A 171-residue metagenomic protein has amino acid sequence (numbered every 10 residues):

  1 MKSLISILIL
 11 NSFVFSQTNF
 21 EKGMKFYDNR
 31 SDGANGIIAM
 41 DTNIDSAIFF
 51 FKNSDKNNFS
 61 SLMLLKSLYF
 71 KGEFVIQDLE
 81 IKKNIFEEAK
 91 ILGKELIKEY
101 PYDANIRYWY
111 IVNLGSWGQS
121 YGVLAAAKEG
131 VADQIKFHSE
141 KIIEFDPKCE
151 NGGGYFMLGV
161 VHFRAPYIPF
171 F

Functional and structural regions predicted by a protein language model:
S3-S16: Sec-dependent N-terminal signal peptides
L4-S6, N58, L64, Y110: Terminal low-complexity, poorly structured segments
Q17-N19, N58: Generic helix N-cap/helix-start motif at coil->alpha-helix transitions
E21, K25-S46, K66-K98, Y102 (+2 more regions): Short coil/linker segments at helix-helix boundaries
D45, K52-S54, N58-F59, M63 (+1 more regions): Glycine- and aromatic-enriched membrane insertion/assembly motifs of diderm outer-membrane and organelle channel
D55-K56, P101-Y102, P147-C149: Short coil turns that delineate tetratricopeptide repeat
